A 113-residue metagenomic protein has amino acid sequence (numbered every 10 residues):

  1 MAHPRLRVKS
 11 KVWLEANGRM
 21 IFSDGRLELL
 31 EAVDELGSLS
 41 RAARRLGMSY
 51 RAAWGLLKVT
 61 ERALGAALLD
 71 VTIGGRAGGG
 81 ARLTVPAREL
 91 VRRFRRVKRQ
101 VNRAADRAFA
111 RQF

Functional and structural regions predicted by a protein language model:
P4-G18: Short, Lys/Arg-enriched N-terminal segment that forms or immediately precedes the first helix of a structured domain
V33-R41: Short helix-boundary/capping micro-motifs
R44: Alpha-helical residues within the helix-turn-helix
G47-M48: Central "turn" residue of the DNA-binding helix-turn-helix
L56: Residues within the DNA-recognition helix of helix-turn-helix
R62-A67: Residue cluster at the C-terminal edge of the helix-turn-helix DNA-binding motif
V71-F94: Basic, amphipathic "hinge/linker" alpha-helix immediately C-terminal to the N-terminal HTH DNA-binding motif
L90-R111: Alpha-helical linker/hinge and terminal dimerization helices associated with HTH transcriptional regulators
